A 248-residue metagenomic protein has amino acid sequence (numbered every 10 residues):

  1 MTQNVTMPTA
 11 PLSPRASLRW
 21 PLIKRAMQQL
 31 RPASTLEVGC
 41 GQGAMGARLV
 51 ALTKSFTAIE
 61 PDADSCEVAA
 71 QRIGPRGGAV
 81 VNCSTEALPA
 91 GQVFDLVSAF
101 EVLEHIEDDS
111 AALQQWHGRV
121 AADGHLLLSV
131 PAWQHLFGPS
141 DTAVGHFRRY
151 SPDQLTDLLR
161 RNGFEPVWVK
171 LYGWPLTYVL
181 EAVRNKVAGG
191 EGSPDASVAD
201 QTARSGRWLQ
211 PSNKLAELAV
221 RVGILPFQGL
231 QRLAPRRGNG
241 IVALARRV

Functional and structural regions predicted by a protein language model:
M1-Q92, L96-F100, S110-L113, D141 (+4 more regions): Conserved N-terminal segment of class I S-adenosyl-L-methionine
V68, G138-P139, Y178-V179: Short Asp/Glu-rich motifs
P75, Q134-L136, G173-P175: Feature marks short, surface-exposed loop/turn motifs that line or immediately flank catalytic pockets and channel
E101-H105: A short His-aromatic
S110-H125: A short glycine-rich, Lys/Arg-flanked "PGG" loop and its adjoining helix->strand segment in the class I
L126-R148, P152-D157: Short, glycine-/aromatic-enriched active-site segment of Class I SAM-dependent methyltransferases
F164-P175: Conserved S-adenosyl-L-methionine
E181-G190: Short, electropositive alpha-helical surface patch
